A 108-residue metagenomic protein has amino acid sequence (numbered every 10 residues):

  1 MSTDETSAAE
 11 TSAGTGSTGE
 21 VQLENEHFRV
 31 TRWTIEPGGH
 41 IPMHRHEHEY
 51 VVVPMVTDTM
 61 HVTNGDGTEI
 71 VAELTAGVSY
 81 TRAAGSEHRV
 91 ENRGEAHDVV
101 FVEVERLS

Functional and structural regions predicted by a protein language model:
M1-T18, L107-S108: Basic/polar N-terminal segments that are highly enriched at the extreme N-terminus, encompassing both cleavable
G14-P42, E47-E49, V102-V104: A short glycine-rich, His/Asp/Glu-containing loop-to-beta-strand
H40, T59, V78-S79: Residue-level marker of beta-strand positions
I41-M43, H61-V62, E87-G94: Short beta-strand His + acidic residue motifs that chelate non-heme Fe in jelly-roll/DSBH and cupin folds
R45-H61: Short, conserved beta-strand element in jelly-roll/cupin
G67-G85: Short acidic-glycine-tyrosine-enriched beta hairpin
A84-L107: Ligand-binding loop in jelly-roll beta-barrel domains
